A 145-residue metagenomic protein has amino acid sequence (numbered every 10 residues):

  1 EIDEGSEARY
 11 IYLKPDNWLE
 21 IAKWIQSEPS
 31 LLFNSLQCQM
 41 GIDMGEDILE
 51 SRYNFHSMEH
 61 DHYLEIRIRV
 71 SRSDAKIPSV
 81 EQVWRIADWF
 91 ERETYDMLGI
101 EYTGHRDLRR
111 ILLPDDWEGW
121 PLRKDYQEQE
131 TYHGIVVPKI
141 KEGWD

Functional and structural regions predicted by a protein language model:
E1-D145: Terminal low-complexity/charged segments
